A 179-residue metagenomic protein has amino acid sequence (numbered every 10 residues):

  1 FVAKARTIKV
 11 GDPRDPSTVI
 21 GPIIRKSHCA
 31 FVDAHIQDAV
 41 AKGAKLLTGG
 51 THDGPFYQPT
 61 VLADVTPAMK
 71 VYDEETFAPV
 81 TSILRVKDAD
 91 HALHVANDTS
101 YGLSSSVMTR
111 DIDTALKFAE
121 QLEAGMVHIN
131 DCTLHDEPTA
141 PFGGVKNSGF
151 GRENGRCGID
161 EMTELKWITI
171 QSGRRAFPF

Functional and structural regions predicted by a protein language model:
R6-P13, G21-I24, I36, K42 (+1 more regions): Conserved C-terminal structural/oligomerization subdomain of aldehyde/semialdehyde dehydrogenase
K45-G50: Diglycine-centered glycine-rich loop/turn motifs
